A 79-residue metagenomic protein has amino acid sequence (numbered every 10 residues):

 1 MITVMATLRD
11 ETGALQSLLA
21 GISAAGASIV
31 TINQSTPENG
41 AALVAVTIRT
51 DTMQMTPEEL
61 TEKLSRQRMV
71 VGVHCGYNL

Functional and structural regions predicted by a protein language model:
M1-L79: A conserved regulatory-domain signal marking ACT and ACT-like small-molecule sensing domains and adjacent regulatory
